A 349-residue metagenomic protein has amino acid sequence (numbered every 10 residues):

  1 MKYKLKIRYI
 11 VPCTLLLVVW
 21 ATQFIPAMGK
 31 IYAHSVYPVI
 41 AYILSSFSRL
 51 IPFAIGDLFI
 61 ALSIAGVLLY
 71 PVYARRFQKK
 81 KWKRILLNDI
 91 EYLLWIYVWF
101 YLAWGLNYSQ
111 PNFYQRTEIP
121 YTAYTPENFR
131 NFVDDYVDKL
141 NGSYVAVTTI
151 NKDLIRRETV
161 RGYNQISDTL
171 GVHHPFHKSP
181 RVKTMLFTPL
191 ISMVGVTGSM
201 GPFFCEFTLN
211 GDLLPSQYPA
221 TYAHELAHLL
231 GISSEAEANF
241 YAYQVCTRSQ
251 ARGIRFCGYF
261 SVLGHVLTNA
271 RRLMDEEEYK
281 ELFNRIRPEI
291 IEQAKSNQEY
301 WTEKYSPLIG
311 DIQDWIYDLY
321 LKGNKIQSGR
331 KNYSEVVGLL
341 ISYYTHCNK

Functional and structural regions predicted by a protein language model:
M1-V11: N-terminal membrane topogenic signal
C13-Y73: Membrane-embedded alpha-helical segments of integral membrane proteins
P52, Y218-Q244: Active-site recognition of the HExxH zinc-binding catalytic motif
V67-V72, K79-Q115: Transmembrane alpha-helices and immediately adjacent membrane-cytoplasm interface residues in multi-pass integral
L106-V172: Membrane-interface segments at or immediately adjacent to transmembrane helices that form the boundary between
F129-Y136, S233-E278: Post-HExxH zinc-binding segment in Zn-dependent metallohydrolases
A146-F207, G211, P215: Auxiliary, metal-adjacent structural segments of Zn-dependent hydrolase domains
I290-K349: Pan-zinc metallopeptidase signature
